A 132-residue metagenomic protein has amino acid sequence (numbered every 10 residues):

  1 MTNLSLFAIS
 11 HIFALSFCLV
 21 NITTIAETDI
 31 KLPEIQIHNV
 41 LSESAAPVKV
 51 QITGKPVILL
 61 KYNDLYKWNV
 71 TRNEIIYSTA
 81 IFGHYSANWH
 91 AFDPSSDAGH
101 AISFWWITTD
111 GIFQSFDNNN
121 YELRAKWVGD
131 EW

Functional and structural regions predicted by a protein language model:
T2-N73, Y77-W132: Intrinsically disordered, low-complexity segments enriched in small/polar residues
